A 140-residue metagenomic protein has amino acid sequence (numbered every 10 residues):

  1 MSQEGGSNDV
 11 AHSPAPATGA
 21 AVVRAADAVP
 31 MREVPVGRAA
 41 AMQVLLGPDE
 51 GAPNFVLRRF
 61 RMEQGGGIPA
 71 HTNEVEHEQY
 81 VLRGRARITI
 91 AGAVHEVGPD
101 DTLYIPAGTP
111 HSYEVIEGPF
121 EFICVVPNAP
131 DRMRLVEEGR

Functional and structural regions predicted by a protein language model:
M1-N54, E137-R140: A short, N-terminal "cap"/entry segment at the start of jelly-roll beta-barrel domains of the cupin/DSBH fold
R58-N73, A107: Conserved short histidine dyad/triad with adjacent acidic residue
R59, Y104, G118-R134: A short hydrophobic beta-strand segment most commonly corresponding to one strand of the jelly-roll/cupin
F60, R85, A93-H95: Well-ordered beta-strand scaffold positions
P69-A70, I88-T89, I105, H111-E117: Short beta-strand His + acidic residue motifs that chelate non-heme Fe in jelly-roll/DSBH and cupin folds
E74, A93, T109-P110, G118-P119 (+1 more regions): A generic "binding-loop/recognition-motif" signal
V75-A86: Glycine- and acidic-residue-biased ligand/ion/polar-headgroup-sensing regions
G92-A107: Short acidic-glycine-tyrosine-enriched beta hairpin
